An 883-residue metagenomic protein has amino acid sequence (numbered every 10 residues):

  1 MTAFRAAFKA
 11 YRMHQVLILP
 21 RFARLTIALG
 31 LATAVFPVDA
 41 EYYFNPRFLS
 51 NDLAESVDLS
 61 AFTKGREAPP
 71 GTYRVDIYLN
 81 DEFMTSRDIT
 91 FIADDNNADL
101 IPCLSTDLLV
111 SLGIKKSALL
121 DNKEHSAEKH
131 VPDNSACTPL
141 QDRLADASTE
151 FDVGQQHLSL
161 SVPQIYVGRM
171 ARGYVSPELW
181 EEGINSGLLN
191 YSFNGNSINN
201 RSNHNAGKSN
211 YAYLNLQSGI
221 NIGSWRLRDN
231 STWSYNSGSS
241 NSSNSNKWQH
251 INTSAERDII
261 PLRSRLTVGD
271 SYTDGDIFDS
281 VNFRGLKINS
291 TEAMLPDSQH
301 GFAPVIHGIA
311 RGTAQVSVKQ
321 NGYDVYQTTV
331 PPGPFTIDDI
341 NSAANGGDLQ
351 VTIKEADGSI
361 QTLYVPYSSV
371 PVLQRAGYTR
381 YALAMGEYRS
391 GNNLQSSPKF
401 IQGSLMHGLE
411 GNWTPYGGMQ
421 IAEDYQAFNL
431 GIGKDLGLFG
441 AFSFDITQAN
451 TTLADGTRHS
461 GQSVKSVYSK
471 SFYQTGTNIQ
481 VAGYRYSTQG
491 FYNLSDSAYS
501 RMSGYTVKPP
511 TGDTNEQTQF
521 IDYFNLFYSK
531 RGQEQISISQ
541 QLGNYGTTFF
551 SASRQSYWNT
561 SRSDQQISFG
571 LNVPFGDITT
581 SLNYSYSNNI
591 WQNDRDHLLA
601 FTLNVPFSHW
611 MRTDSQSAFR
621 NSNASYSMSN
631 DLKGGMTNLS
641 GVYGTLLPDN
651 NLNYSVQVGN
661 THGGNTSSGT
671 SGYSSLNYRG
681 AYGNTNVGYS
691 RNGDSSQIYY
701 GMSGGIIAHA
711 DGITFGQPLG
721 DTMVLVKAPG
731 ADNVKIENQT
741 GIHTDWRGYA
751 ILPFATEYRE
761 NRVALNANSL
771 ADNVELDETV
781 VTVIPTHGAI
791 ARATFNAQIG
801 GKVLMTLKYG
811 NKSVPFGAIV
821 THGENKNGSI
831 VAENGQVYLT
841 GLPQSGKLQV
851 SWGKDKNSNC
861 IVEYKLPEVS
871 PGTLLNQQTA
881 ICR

Functional and structural regions predicted by a protein language model:
M1-L19: N-terminal secretory signal peptides that target proteins for export/translocation
A32-P37: N-terminal signal peptide c-region/cleavage motif recognized by signal peptidases
A40-K64, P69-G71, P102-D107, S111-L119 (+9 more regions): Flexible, glycine-rich linker and terminal segments associated with outer-membrane beta-barrel/transport systems
P70-D88: Eukaryote-biased recognition of intrinsically disordered, low-complexity regulatory segments
R87-I101: Short acidic/polar beta-strand-loop edge motifs in secreted extracellular and Gram-negative envelope-associated
S218, L383-N392, I401-M419, A427-N429 (+1 more regions): Core alpha-helical transmembrane segments of integral membrane proteins
I337-D348: Extracytoplasmic assembly/pore-lining segments of large envelope/extracellular complexes
S396-P398: Short, solvent-exposed loop/turn segments at conserved positions within beta-propeller repeat blades
